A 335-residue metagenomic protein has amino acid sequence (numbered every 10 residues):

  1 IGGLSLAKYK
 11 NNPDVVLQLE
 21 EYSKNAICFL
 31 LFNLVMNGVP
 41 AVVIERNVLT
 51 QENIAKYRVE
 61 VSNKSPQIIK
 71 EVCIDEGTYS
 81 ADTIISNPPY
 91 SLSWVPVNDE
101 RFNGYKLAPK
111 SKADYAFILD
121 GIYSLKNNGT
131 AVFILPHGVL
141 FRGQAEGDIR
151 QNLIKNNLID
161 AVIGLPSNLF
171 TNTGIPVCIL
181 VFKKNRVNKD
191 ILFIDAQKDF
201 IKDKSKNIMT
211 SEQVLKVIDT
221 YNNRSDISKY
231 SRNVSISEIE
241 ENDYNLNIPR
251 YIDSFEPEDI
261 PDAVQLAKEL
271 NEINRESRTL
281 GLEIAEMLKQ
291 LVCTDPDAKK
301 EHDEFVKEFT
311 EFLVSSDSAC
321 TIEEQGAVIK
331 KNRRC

Functional and structural regions predicted by a protein language model:
I1-P13: Conserved SAM-binding loop of SAM-dependent methyltransferases across substrates and taxa, primarily the Class I
V16-E21: Conserved SAM-binding motif I beta-strand of class I
I27: Short alpha-helix immediately C-terminal to the canonical SAM-binding loop
L30: Conserved SAM-binding loop
P40-N47: Conserved SAM-binding strand-loop segment of SAM-dependent methyltransferases
L49-E52: Short loop/turn elements that flank and shape the SAM/SAH-binding pocket of Class I
K56-C335: A conserved structural/catalytic subdomain of Rossmann-like adenosyl-cofactor enzymes
